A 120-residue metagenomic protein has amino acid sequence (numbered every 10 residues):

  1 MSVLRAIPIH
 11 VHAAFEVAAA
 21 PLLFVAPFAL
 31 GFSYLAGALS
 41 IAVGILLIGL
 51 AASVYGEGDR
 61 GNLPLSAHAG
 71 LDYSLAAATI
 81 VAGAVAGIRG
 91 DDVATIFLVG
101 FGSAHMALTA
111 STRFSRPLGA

Functional and structural regions predicted by a protein language model:
M1-H10, A14, S115-A120: Intrinsic N-terminal pre-sequences and regulatory tails
S2, A38-L71, A107-S115: A low-complexity, Ser/Thr/Gly/Pro-enriched, surface-exposed linker/loop concept that marks segments flanking
V3-H10, G31-Y34, G56-A67, R89-D92: Juxtamembrane loop-transmembrane helix junctions in multi-pass integral membrane proteins, especially the extracellular
H12-L35: Membrane-helix boundary elements
H68-G83: Hydrophobic alpha-helical membrane segments
V81-F97: Membrane-helix boundary connector in multi-pass membrane proteins
D92-R113: Alpha-helical membrane-associated segments of multi-pass integral membrane proteins
